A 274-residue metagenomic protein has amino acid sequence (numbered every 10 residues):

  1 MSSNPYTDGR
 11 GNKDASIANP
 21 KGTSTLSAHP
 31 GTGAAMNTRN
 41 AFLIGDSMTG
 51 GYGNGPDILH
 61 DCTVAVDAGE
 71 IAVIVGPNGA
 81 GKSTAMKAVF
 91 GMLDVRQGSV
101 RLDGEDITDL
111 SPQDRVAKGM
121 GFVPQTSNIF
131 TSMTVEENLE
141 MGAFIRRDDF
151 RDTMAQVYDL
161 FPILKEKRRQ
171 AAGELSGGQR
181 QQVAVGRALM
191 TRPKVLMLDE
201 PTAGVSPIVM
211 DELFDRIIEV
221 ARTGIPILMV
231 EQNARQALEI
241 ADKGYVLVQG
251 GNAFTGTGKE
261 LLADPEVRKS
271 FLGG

Functional and structural regions predicted by a protein language model:
Y6-G9, N19-G274: Glycine-rich phosphate-binding loops of nucleotide-dependent enzymes
